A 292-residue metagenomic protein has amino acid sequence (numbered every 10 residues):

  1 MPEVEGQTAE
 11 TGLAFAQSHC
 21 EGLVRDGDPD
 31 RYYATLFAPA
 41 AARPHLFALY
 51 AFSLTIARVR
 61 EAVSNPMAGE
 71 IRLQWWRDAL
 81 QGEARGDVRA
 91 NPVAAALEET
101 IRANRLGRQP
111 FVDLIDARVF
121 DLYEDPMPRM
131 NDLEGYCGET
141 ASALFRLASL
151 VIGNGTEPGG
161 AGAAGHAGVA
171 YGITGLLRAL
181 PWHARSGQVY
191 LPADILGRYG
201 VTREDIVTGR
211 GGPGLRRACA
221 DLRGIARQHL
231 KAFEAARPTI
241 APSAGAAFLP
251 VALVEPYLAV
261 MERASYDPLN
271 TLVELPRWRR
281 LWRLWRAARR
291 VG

Functional and structural regions predicted by a protein language model:
M1-E98, G107-R118, C137-R146, E157-G172 (+2 more regions): Catalytic cores of Mg2+-dependent Asp-rich isoprenoid enzymes
N104: Cofactor-binding active-site loop characterized by glycine-rich and histidine/acidic residues
V119-D132, T208-G211: Acidic/His metal-coordination segments adjacent to aromatic residues that form catalytic metal sites in metalloenzymes
L147-V151: Alpha-helical transmembrane segments of multipass membrane proteins
I152-T156: A contiguous catalytic/ligand-binding core that recognizes phosphate-bearing ligands
